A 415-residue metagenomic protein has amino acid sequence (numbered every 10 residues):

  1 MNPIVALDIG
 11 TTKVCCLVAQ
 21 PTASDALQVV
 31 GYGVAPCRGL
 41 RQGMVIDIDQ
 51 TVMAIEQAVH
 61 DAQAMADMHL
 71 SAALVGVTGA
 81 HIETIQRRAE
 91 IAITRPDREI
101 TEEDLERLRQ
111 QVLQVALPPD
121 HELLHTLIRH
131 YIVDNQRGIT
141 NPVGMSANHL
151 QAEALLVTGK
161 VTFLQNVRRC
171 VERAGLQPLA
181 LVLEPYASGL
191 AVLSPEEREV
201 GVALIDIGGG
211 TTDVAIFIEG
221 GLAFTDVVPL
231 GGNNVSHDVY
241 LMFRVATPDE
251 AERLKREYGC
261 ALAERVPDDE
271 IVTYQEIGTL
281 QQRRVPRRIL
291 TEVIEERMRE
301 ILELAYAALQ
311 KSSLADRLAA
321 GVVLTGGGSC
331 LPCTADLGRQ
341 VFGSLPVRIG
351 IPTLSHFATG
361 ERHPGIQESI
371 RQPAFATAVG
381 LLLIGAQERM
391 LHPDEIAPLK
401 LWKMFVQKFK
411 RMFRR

Functional and structural regions predicted by a protein language model:
M1-T11, L17-A73, V77-L204, G221-L222 (+7 more regions): Nucleotide/phosphate-binding catalytic cleft detector across ATP-hydrolyzing and phosphate-transferring enzymes
V14-A19, T212-I216: Short beta-strand scaffold segments in enzyme catalytic cores
V75-A80, A320-C330, I351-P352: Glycine-rich beta-strand-to-loop/alpha-helix junction loops that act as flexible
T101-E102, V341-A378: Conserved phosphate-binding/catalytic loops in two-lobed NTP-binding clefts
A154, V200-L241: Glycine-rich phosphate-binding loop of actin/hexokinase-like ATP-binding domains
R297-Y306: A general structural motif
A305, L324, L381: Hydrophobic, well-ordered secondary-structure elements that form the walls of internal hydrophobic environments
R317-A320, L331-I351: A contiguous binding-surface segment within folded domains or other stable secondary-structure elements
